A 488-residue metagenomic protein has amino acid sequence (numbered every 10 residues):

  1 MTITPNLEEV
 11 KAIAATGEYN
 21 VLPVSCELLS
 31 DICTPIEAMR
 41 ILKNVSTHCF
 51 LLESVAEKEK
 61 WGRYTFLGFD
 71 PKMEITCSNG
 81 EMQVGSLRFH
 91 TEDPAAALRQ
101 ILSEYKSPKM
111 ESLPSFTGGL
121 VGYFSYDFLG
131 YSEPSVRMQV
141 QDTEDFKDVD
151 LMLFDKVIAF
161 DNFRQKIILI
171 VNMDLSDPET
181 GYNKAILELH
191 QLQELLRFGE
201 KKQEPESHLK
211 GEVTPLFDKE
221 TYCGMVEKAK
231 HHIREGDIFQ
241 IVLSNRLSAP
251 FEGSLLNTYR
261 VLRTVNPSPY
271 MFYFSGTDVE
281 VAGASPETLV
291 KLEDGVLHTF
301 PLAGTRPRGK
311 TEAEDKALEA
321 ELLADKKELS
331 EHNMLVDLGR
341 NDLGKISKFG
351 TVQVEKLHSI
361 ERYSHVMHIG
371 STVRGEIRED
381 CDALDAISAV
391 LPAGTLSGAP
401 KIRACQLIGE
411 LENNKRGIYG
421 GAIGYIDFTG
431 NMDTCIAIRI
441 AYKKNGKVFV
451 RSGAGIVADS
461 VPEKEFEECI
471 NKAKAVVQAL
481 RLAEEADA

Functional and structural regions predicted by a protein language model:
M1-A488: Extended alpha-helical targeting/anchoring segments, especially N-terminal organellar/secretory targeting helices
